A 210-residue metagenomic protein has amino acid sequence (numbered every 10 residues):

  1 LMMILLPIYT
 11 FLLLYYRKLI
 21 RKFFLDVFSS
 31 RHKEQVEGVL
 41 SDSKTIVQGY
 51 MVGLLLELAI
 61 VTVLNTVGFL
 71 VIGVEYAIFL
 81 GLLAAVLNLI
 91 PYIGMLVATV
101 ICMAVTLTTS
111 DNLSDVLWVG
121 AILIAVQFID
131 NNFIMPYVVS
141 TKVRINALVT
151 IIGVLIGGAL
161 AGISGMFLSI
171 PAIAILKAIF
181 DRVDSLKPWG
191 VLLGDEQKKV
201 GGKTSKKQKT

Functional and structural regions predicted by a protein language model:
L1-L107, L113-V119: Alpha-helical transmembrane segments and their immediate interhelical loop/hinge regions in multi-pass membrane
V116-T210: Hydrophobic alpha-helical transmembrane segments of membrane transport and translocation systems, primarily multi-pass
